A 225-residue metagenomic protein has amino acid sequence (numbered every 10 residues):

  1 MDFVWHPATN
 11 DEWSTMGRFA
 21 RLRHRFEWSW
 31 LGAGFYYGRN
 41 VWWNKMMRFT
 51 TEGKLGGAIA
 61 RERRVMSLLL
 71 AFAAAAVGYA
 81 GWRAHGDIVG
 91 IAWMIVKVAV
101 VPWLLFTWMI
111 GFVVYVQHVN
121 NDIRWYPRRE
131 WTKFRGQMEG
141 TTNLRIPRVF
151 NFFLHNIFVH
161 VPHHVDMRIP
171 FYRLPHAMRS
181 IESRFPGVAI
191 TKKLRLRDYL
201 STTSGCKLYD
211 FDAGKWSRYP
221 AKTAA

Functional and structural regions predicted by a protein language model:
M1-L69, D122-F211: Membrane-embedded catalytic scaffold of the fatty acid hydroxylase/desaturase
S14, T107-W108, Y115, H160: Short conserved micro-motifs on helix faces and helix-strand junctions that flank and scaffold key functional residues
H24-N40, G56-V113: Alpha-helical bilayer-embedded segments of polytopic membrane proteins, i.e., transmembrane/intramembrane helices
V100, V116-Q117, P127, H164: Active-site proximal loops enriched in glycine and acidic residues that flank catalytic Cys/His/Asp and coordinate
V100-V101, I181, T223-A225: A signal for specific C-terminal beta-sheet/loop modules enriched in small/flexible residues with GP/PG/PP motifs
W108-Y126: Transmembrane alpha-helix/helix-exit interface in multi-pass inner-membrane proteins
C206-A225: C-terminal regulatory/interaction regions
